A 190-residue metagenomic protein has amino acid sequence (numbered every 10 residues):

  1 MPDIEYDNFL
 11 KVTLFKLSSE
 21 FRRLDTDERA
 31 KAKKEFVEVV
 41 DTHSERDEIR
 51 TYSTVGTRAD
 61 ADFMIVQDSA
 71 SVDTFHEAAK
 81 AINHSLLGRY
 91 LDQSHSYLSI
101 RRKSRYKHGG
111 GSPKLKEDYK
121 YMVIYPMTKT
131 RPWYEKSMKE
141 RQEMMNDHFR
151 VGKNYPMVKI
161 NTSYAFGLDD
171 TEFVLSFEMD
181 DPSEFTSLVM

Functional and structural regions predicted by a protein language model:
M1-S44, A70-H76, S94-N154, F166-D170 (+1 more regions): Short S/T/G/P-rich N-terminal loop/turn motif that feeds into the first structured element of a domain
L14-K16, V66-D68, S176-E178: Short hydrophobic/aromatic beta-strand micro-patches that form the beta-sheet surface supporting nucleotide- or nucleic
D47-S53, M157-Y164: A short linear hydrophobic-aromatic micro-motif
S53-A59, Y164-D169: A short beta-turn/loop motif at secondary-structure boundaries
V55-F63, D68-S69: N-terminal interaction modules that seed assembly of large macromolecular complexes
R58-D62, L91-Q93, K120: Short connector loops at helix/strand junctions that flank enzyme active sites, especially segments positioning acidic
A61-F63, V123, T171-F173: Short amphipathic alpha-helical segments
I82-Y90: A common structural junction motif
